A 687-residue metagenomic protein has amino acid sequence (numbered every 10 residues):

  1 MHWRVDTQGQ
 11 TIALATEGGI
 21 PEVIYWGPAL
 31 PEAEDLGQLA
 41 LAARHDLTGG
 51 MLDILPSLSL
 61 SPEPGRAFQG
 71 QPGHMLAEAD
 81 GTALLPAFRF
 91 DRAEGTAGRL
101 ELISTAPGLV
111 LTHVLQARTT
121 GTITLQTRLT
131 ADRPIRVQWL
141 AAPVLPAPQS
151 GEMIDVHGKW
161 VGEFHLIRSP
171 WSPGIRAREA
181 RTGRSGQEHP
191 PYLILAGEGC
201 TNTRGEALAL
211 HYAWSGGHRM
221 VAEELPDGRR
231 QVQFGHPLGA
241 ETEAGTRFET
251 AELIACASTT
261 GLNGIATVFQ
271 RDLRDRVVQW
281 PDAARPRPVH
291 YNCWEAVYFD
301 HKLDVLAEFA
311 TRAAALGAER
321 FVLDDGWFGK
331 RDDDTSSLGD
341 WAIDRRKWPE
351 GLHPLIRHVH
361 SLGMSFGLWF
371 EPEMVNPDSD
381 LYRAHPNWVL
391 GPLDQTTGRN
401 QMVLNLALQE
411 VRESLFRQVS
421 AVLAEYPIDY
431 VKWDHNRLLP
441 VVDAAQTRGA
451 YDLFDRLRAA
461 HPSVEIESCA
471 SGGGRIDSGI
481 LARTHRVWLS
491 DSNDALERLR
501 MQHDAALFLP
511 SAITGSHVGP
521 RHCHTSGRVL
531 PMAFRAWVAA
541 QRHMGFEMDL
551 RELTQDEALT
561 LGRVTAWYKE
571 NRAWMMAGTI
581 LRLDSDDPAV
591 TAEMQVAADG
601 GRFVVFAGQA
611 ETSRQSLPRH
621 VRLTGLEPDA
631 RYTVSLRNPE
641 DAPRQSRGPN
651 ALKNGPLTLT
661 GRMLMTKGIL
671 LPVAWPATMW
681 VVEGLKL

Functional and structural regions predicted by a protein language model:
M1-R4, I12-A13, P21-P226, R631-Q645: Polysaccharide-binding surfaces and accessory modules of carbohydrate-active proteins
G9, Q187, L193, T201-R204 (+1 more regions): Carbohydrate-binding surface patches
G9, T127, G245, Y291 (+6 more regions): Conserved, mostly hydrophobic/aromatic
L85-F88, A240-T259, P676-E683: Short Pro-Gly-centered flexible turn/kink motifs
D282-S420, Y430: Aromatic-lined carbohydrate-binding/catalytic grooves of carbohydrate-active enzymes
P349-G351, R383-H385, V389-A533, H543 (+2 more regions): Active-site neighborhood of glycoside hydrolase catalytic domains
N405, E611-L687: C-terminal beta-sandwich/jelly-roll accessory domains of carbohydrate-active enzymes
A533-L581: Catalytic cores of secreted or luminal carbohydrate-active enzymes
